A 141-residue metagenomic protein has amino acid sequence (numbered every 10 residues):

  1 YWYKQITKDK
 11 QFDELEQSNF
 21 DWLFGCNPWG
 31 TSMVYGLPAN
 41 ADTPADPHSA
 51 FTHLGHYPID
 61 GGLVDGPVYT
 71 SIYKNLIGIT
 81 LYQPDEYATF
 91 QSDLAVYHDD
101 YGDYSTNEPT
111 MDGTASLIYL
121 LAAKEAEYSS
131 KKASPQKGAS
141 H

Functional and structural regions predicted by a protein language model:
Y1-G138: Aromatic (Trp/Tyr) and acidic
